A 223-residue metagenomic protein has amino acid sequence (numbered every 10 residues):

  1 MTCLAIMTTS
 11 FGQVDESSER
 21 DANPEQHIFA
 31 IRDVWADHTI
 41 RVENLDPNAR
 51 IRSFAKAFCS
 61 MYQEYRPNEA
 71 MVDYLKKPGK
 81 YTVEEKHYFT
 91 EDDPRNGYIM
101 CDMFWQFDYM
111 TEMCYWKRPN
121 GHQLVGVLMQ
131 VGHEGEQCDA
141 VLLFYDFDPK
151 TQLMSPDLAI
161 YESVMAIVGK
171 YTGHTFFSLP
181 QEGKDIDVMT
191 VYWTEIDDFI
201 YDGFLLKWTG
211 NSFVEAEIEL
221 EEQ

Functional and structural regions predicted by a protein language model:
M1-S18: Bacterial Sec-dependent N-terminal signal peptides
V14-K117: Terminal domain-start segments
N96-Y98, G121-G126, G183-D187: Short, hydrophobic/aromatic-rich segments at coil-to-beta transitions
M103-W105, Q130-C138, T194-D197: Short consensus segments that form the blades of beta-propeller domains, in both extracellular/periplasmic
D108-L124, K207-W208, I218: Amphipathic N-proximal alpha-helical interface segments
E112-W116, L142-F144, H174-F176, G203-L206: Hydrophobic/aromatic beta-strand elements that line small-molecule binding cavities or substrate pockets in beta-rich
G121-D157: Mid-length scaffold segments of soluble, non-membrane domains
L153-Q223: Short aromatic loop motif centered on NTY/YTY
